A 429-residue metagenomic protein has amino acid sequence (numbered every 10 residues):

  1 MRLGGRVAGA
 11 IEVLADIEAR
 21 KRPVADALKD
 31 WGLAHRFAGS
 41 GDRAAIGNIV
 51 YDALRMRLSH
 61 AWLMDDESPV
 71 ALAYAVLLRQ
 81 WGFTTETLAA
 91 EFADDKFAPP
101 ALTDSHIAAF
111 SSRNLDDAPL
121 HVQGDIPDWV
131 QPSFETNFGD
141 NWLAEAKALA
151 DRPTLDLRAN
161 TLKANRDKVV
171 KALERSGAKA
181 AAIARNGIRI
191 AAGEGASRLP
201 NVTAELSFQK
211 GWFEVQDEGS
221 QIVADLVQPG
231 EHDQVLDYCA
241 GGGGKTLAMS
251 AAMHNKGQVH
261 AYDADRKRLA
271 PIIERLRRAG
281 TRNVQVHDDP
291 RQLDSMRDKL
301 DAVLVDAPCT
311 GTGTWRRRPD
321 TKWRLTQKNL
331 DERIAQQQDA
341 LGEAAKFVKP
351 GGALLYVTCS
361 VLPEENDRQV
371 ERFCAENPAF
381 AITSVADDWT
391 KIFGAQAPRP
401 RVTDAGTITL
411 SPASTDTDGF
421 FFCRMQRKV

Functional and structural regions predicted by a protein language model:
M1-V429: S-adenosylmethionine
